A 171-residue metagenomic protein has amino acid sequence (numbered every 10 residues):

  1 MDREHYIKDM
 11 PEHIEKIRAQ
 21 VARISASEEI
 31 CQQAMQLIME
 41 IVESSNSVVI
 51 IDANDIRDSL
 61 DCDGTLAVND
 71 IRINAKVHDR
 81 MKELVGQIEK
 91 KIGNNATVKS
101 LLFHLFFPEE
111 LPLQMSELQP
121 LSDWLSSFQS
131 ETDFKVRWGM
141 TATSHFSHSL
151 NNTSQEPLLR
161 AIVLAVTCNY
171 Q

Functional and structural regions predicted by a protein language model:
M1-Q171: Tubulin/FtsZ superfamily GTPase core signature
